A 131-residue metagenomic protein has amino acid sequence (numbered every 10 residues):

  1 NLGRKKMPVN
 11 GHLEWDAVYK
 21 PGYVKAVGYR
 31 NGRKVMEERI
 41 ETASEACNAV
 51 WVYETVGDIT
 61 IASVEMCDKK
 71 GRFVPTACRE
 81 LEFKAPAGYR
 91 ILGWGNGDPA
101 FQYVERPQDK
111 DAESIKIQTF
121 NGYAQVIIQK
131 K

Functional and structural regions predicted by a protein language model:
N1, M36-R39, K70-R106: Short flexible loop/turn segments that cap and initiate beta-strands
G3-V9: Short beta-strand segments within Ig-like beta-sandwich modules, predominantly Fibronectin type-III
E14-Y19, R106-K131: Short, hydrophobic beta-strand segments
P21-N31, V64, K131: Short, aromatic- and glycine-rich surface loops/edge beta-strands on solvent-exposed regions
A26, E41, E45, K69: Residues forming the flavin
V27, D58-P75: Beta-strand-rich structural segments
G32-S44: Edge beta-strands of extracellular beta-sandwich domains
T42-V56: Low-complexity, acidic Ser/Thr/Pro/Gly-rich terminal tails and inter-domain linkers that flank the onset of structured
